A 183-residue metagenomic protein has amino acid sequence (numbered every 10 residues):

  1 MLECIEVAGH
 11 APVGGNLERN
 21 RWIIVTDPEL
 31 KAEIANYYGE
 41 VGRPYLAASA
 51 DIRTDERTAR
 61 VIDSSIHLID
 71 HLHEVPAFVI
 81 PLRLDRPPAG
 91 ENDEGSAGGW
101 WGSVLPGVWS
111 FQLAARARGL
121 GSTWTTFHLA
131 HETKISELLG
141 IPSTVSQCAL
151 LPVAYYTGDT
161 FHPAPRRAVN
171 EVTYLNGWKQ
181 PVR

Functional and structural regions predicted by a protein language model:
M1-V7, A32: Short amphipathic alpha-helical segments
E6-A8, V79-E137: Small-aliphatic-rich amphipathic alpha-helix that forms the alpha element of a beta-alpha
E6-H10, I62-H67, I135-L138, G158-T160: Glycine-rich, charged/polar anion/phosphate-binding loops that engage phosphate groups from diverse ligands
P12-N16: Glycine-rich phosphate/pyrophosphate-binding beta-alpha loops
I24-V104: Glycine/small-residue-rich phosphate/adenosyl-binding loop
T133-C148: Short, electropositive alpha-helical surface patch
S146-R183: C-terminal helix-cap and adjacent tail motif
